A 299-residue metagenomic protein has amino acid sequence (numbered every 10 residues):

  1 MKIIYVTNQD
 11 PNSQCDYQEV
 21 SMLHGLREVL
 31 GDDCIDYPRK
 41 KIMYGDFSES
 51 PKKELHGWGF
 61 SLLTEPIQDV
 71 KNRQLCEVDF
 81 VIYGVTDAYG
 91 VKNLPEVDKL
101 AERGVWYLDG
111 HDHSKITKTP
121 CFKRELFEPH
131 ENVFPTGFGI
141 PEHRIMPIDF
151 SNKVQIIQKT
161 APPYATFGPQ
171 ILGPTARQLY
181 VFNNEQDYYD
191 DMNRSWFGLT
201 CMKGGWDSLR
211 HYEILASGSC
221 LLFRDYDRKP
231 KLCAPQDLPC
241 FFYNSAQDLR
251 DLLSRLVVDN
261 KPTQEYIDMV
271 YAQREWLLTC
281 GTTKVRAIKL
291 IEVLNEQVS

Functional and structural regions predicted by a protein language model:
K2-P239, T279-K289: Nucleotide-sugar donor-binding catalytic core of glycosyltransferases
E185, A246-L249, T263, T283: Residues at or immediately preceding the N-termini of alpha-helices
M202, L249, Y271-R274: Catalytic cores of extracellular degradative/oxidative enzymes
P239-Q247, L256-N260: Conserved acidic donor-binding segment of nucleotide-sugar-dependent glycosyltransferases
L252: Short amphipathic alpha-helices within nucleic acid-binding modules
V257-V298: A charged, aromatic-enriched C-terminal amphipathic alpha-helix characteristic of glycosyltransferases across folds
